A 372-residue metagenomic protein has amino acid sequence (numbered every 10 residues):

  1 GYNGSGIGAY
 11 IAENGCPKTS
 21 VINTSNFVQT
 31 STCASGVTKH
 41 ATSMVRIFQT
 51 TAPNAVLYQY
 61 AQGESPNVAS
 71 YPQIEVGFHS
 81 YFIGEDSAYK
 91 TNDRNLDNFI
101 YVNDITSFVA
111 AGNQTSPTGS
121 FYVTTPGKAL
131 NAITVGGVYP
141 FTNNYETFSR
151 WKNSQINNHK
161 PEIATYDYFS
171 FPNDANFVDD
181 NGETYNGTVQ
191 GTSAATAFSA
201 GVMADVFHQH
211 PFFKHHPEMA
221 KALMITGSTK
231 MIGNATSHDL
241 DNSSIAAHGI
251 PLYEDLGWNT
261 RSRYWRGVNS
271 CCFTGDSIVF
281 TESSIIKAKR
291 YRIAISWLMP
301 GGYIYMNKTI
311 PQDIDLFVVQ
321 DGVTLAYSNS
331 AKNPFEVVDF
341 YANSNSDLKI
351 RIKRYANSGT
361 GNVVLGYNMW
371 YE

Functional and structural regions predicted by a protein language model:
G1-T32, I163: Acidic-leg catalytic submotif of subtilisin-like serine proteases
S5-A9, A52-L57, P72-G77, V102-S107 (+4 more regions): Loop/turn elements at helix/coil->beta-strand transitions in domains of secreted/extracellular proteins
E13-G15, Y122-F207: Extracellular S/T/G-rich loop segment that most often corresponds to the catalytic His/Ser-adjacent loop
N14, V28-N95, G136, H216: Subtilisin-like peptidase catalytic core
I163, H208-R290, M306, A326-F335: C-terminal subdomain of the subtilisin-like protease fold in secreted/lumenal serine endopeptidases
M219-L223, I278, K308-T309, F317-Q320 (+2 more regions): C-terminal edge strands of extracellular/lumenal beta-sandwich accessory domains
Y291-N307: Short amphipathic, basic-aromatic surface patches that mediate peripheral association with negatively charged
P334-A342: Beta-sandwich interaction modules
